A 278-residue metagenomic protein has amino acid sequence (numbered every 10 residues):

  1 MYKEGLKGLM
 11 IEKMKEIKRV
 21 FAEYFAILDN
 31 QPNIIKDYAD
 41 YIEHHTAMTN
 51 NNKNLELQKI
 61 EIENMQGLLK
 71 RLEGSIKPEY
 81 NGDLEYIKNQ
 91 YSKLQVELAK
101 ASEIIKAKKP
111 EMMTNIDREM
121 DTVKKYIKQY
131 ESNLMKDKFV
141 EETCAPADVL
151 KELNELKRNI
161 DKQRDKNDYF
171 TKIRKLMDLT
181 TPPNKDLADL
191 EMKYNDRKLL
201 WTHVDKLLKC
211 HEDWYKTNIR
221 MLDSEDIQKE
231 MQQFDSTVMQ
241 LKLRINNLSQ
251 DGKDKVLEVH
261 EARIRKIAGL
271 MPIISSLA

Functional and structural regions predicted by a protein language model:
M1-A278: Extended alpha-helical scaffold segments
